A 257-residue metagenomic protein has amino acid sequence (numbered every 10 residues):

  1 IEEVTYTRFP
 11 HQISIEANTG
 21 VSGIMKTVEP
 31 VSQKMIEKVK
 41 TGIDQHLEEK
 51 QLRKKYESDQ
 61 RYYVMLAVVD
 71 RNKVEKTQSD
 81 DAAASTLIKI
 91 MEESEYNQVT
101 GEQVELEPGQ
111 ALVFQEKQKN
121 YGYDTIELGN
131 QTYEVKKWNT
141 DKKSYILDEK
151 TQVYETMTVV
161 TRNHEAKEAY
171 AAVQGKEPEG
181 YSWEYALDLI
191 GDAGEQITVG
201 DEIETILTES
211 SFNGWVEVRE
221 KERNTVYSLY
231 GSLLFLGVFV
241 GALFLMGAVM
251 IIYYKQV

Functional and structural regions predicted by a protein language model:
I1-E3, V257: Feature of multi-pass inner-membrane transport and sensor proteins that recognizes transmembrane helices together
E3-M246: Basic-flanked hydrophobic alpha-helices used for secretion and membrane insertion
F244-V257: A hydrophobic alpha-helix feature that marks transmembrane segments and, especially, their cytosolic C-terminal ends
